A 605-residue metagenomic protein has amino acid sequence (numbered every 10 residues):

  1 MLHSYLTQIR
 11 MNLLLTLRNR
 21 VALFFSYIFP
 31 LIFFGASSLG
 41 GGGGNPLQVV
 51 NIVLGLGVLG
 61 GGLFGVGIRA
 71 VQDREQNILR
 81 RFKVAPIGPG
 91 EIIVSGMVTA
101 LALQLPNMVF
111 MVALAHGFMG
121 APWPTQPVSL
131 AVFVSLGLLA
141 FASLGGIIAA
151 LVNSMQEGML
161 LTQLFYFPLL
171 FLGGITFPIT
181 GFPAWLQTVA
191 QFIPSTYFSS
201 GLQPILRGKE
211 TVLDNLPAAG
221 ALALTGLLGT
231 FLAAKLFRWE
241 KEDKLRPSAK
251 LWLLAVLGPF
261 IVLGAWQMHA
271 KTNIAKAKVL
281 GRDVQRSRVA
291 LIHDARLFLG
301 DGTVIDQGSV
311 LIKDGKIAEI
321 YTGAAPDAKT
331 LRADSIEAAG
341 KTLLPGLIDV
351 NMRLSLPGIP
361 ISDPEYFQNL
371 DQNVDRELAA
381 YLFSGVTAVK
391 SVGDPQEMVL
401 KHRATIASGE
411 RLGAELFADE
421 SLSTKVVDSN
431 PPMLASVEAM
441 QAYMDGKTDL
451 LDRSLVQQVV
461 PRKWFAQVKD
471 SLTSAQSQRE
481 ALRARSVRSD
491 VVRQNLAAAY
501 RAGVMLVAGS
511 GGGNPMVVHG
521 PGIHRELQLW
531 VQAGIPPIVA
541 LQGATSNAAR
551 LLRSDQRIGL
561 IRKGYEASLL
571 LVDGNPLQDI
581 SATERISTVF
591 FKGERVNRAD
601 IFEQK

Functional and structural regions predicted by a protein language model:
I28, A36-G42, V152-F192, T196 (+2 more regions): Transmembrane helix segments
F33, Q48-Q72: Long, hydrophobic alpha-helical segments
G42, P89, V94-T162, F167 (+3 more regions): Alpha-helical transmembrane segments and their short interhelical loops
G42-G43, G174-L228, L236-D243: Membrane-interfacial helix-loop-helix junctions in multi-pass membrane proteins
K278-V284, L297-S309, T322-A325, D490 (+3 more regions): Acidic, glycine-enriched loop/beta-strand segments at the rims of small-molecule binding/catalytic pockets
L297, D301-L344: Histidine-rich, glycine-flanked metal-binding segment
T342-L343, I348-Q457: Divalent-metal coordination cores built from histidine and acidic residues
L422-A533: Active-site neighborhoods of metal-dependent hydrolases
